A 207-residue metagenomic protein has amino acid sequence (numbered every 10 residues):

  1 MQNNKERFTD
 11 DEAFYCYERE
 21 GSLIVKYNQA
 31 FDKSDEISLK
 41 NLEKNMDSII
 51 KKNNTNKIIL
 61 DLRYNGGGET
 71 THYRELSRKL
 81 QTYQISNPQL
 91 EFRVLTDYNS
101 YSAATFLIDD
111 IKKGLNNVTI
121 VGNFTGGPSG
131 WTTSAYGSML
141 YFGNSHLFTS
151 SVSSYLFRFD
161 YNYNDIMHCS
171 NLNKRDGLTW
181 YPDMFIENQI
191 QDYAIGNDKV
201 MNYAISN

Functional and structural regions predicted by a protein language model:
Q2-N207: C-terminal "post-core" interaction segments
